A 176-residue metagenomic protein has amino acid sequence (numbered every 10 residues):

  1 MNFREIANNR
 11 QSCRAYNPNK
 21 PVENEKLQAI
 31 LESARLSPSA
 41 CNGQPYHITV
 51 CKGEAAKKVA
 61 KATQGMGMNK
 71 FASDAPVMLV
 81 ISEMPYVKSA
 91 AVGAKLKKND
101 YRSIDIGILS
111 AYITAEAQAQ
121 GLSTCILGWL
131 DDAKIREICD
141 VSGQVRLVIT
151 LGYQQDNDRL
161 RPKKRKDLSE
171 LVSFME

Functional and structural regions predicted by a protein language model:
M1-V77, M84: N-terminal amphipathic, basic helical "cap/leader" segment at the start of enzyme domains
F3-P21, L147-E176: C-terminal helix-cap and adjacent tail motif
A34, L79, A94-I138, I149: Small-aliphatic-rich amphipathic alpha-helix that forms the alpha element of a beta-alpha
G43-Y46, A119, R146: Short secondary-structure junction motifs
Q64-G67, K95-L96, R165-K166: Short, solvent-exposed amphipathic alpha-helical segments in soluble enzyme and RNA/protein-processing domains
M68-M78, D140-R161: A glycine-rich helix N-cap at a beta->alpha junction
E83, W129, Y153: Short secondary-structure boundary segments
V87-A91: Short acidic/His/Gly/Ser-rich catalytic and metal-binding motifs that mark active-site loops of diverse hydrolases
